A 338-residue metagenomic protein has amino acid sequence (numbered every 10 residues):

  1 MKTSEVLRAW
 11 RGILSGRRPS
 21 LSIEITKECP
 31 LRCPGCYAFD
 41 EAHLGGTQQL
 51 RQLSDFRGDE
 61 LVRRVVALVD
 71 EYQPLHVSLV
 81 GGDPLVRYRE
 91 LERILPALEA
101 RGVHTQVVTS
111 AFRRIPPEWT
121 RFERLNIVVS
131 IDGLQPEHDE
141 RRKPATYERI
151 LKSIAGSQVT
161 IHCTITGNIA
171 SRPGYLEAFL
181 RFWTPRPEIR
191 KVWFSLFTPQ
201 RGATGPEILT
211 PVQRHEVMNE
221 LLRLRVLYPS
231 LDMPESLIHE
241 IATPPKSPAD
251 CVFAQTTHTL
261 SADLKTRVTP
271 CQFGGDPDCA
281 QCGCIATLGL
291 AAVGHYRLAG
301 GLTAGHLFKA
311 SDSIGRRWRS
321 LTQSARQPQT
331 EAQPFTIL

Functional and structural regions predicted by a protein language model:
M1-E118: Conserved alpha-helical substructure of the radical SAM core
M1-R18, A249-R267: Short, charged low-complexity linear segments at domain edges
R17-P19, L260-L338: Flexible mid-to-C-terminal extensions adjoining Fe-S/redox cofactors in radical SAM and related proteins
I23, K27-P30, P245, F273-D276: Processing junctions and N-termini across compartments
E28-D40, D250, P277-A286: Local cysteine-cluster metal-coordination motifs and their immediate loop/turn environment, predominantly Fe-S cluster
R32, Q73-P74, E123, P187-I189: Short loop/turn motifs at secondary-structure junctions
D40, G81, I131, L196 (+1 more regions): Residues that line or immediately flank small-molecule/substrate-binding pockets and catalytic motifs
Q48-Q49, R101, R124-A254, H258 (+1 more regions): Radical SAM enzyme [4Fe-4S]-AdoMet core and its adjacent flexible, acidic and glycine-rich loops/tails across
